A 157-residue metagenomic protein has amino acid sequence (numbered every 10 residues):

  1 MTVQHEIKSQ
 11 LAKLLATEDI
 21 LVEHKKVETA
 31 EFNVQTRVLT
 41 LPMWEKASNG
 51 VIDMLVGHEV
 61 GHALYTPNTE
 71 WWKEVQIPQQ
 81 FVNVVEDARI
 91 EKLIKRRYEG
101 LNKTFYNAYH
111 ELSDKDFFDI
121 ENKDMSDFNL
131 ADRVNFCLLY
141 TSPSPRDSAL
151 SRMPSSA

Functional and structural regions predicted by a protein language model:
M1-S126, N135-L139: Basic/hydrophobic alpha-helical interface regions
G61, D147-L150: Short hydrophobic/aromatic residue motifs in ordered secondary structure
Y140-D147: Conserved small/polar residues in nucleotide/adenosyl-binding loops
R152-S155: Hydrophobic alpha-helical segments, chiefly the membrane-spanning helices and signal/signal-anchor peptides
